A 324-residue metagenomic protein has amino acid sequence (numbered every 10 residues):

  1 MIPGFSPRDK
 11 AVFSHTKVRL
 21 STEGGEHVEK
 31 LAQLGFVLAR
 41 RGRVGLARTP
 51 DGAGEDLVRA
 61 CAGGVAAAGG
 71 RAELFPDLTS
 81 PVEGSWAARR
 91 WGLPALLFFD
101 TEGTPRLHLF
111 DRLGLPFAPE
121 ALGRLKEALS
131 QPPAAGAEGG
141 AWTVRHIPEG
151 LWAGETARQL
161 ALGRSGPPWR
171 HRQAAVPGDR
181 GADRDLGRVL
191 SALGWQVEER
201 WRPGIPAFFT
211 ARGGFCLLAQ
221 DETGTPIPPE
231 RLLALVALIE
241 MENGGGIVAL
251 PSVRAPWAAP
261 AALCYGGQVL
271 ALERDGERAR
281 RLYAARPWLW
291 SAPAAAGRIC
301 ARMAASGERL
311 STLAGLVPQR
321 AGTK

Functional and structural regions predicted by a protein language model:
M1-F13, G24, A68, W91-P94 (+3 more regions): Phosphate-moiety recognition in structured ligand-binding domains
I2-L34, T104-I205: Gly/Ser/Thr-enriched, mixed-charge loops and adjacent short helices that form phosphate/oxyanion-binding elements
A32-R40, V44-L107, L186-I227, L238: N-terminal small/polar loop signature for handling phosphorylated ligands or for N-terminal nucleophile
G35-G42, A137-A141, A234-G244: Short, basic/hydrophobic alpha-helical segments
G42-P50, P168-G178, G246-S252: Short glycine-rich phosphate-binding loop at a beta-alpha junction
G103-Q131, C216-I239, C300: A short, gly/pro- and small-residue-rich
A211-G214, D221-T225, P229, L235 (+1 more regions): Phosphate-binding and adjacent anionic-ligand microenvironments
